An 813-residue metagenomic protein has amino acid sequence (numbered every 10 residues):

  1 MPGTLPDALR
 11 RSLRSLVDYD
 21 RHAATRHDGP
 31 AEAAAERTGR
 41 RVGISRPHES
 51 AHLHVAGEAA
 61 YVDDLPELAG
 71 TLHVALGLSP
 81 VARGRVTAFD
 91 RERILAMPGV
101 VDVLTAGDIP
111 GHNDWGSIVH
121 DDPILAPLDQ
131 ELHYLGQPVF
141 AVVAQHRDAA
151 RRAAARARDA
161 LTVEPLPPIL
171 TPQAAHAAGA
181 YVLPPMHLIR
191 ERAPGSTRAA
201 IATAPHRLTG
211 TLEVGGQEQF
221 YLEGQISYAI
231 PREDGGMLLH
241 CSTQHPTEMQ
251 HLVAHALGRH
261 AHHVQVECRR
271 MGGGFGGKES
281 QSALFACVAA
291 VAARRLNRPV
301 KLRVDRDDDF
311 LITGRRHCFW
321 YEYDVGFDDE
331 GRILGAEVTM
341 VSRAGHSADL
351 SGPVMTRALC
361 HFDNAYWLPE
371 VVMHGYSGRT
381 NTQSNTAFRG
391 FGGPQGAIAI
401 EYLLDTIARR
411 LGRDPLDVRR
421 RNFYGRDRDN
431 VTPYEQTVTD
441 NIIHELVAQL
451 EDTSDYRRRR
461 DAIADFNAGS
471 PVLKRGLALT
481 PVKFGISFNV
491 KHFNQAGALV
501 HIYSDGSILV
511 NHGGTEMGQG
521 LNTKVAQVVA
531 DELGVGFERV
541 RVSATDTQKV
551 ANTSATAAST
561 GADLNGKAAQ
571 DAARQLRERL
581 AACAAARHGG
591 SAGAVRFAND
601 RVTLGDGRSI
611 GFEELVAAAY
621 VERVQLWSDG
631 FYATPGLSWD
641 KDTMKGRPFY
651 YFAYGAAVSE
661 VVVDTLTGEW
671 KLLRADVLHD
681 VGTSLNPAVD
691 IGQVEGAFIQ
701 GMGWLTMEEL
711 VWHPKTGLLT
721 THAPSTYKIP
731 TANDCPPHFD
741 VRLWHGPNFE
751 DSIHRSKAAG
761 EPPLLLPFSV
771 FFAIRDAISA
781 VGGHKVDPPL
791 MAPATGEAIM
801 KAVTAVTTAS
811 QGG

Functional and structural regions predicted by a protein language model:
P2-A23, A106-D108, G258-H263, A293-V300 (+4 more regions): C-terminal catalytic domains of large/alpha subunits in multi-subunit enzymes
P2-P184, R295: Flexible, low-hydrophobicity surface segments
I44, S50-G57, M186-S227, C318-Y402 (+3 more regions): Glycine-rich loop/linker segments at domain edges
N113-I118, A153-R156, C241-S242, Q250-L252 (+14 more regions): Short acidic, glycine/serine/threonine-rich loops at helix termini
D122, Q244-P246, A254-G258, Q281-A292 (+4 more regions): A glycine- and small-aliphatic-rich helix-loop capping segment at beta-alpha/alpha-beta transitions that lines
H176-L257, F423-S507, L719-A732, H738-R742: Helix-loop-helix junctions that connect adjacent transmembrane helices in secondary transporters/permeases, recognized
H251, R270-N297, K301-R303, L521-V529: Thiamine diphosphate
